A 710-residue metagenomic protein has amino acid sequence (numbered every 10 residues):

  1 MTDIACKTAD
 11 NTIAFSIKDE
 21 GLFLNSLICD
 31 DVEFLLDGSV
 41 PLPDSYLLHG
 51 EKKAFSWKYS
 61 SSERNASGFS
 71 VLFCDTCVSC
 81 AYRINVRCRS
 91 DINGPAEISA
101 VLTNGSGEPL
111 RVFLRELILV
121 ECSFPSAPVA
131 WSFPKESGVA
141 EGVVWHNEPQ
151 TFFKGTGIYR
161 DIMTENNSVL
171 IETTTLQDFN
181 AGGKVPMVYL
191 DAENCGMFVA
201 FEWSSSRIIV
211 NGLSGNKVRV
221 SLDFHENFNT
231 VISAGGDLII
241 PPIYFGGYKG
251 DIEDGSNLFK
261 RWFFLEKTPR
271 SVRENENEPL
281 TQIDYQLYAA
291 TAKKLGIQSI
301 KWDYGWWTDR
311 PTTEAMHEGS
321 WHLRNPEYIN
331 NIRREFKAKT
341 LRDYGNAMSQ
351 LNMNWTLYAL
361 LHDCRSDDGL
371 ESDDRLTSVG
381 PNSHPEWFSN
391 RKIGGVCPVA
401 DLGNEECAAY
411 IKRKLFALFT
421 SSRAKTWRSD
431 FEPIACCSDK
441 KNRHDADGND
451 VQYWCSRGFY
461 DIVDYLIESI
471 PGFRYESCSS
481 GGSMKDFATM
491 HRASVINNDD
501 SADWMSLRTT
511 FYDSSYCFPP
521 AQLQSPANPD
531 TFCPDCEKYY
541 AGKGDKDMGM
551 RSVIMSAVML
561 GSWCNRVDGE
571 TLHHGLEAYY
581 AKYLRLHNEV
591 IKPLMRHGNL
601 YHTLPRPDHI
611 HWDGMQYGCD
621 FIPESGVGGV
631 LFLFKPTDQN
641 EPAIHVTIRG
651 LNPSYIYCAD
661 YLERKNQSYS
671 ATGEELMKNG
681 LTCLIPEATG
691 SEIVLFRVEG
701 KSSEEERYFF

Functional and structural regions predicted by a protein language model:
T2-I4, L24, A96, G246 (+2 more regions): N-terminal structural segment of carbohydrate-active enzymes
D3-K7, N11-G212, N216, F224-N229 (+1 more regions): Polysaccharide-binding surfaces and accessory modules of carbohydrate-active proteins
A9, I13, L27, L35 (+6 more regions): Active-site-proximal substrate-binding groove within the catalytic cores of carbohydrate-active enzymes
T230-Y248, T689-R697: Short Pro-Gly-centered flexible turn/kink motifs
E276-R413, T426: Aromatic-lined carbohydrate-binding/catalytic grooves of carbohydrate-active enzymes
W302, S429-F431, S477: Conserved beta-strand positions
T340-A347, V451-I470: Alpha-helix-loop-beta-strand connector modules within alpha/beta enzyme cores
T672-F710: C-terminal beta-strand-rich structural cap/linker in extracellular carbohydrate-active enzymes
